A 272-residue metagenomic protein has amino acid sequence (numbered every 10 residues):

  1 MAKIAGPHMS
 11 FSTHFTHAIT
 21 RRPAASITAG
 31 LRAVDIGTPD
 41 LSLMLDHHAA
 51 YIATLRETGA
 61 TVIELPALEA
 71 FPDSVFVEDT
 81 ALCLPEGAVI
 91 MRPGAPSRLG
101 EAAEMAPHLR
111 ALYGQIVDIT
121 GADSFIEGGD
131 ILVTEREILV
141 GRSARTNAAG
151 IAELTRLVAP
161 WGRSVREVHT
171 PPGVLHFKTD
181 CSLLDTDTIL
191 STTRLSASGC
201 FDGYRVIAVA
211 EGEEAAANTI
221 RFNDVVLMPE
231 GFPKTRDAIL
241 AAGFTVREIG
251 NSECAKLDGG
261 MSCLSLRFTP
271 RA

Functional and structural regions predicted by a protein language model:
A2-A272: The feature marks the mature, well-folded catalytic cores of soluble enzymes
